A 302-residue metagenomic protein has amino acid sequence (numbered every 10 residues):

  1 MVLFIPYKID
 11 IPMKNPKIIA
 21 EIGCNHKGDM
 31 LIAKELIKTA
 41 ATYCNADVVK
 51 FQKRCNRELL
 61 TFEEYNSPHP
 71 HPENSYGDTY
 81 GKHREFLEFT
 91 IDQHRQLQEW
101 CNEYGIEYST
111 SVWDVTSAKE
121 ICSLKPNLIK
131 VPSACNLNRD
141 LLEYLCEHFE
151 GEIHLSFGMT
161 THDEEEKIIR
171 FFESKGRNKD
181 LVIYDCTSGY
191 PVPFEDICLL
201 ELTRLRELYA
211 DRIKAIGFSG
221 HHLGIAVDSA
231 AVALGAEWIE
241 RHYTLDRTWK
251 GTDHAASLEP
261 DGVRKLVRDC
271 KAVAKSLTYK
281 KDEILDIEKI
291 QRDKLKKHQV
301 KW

Functional and structural regions predicted by a protein language model:
L3-W302: Catalytic cores and adjacent flexible loops of soluble metabolic enzymes that perform enolate/carbanion chemistry on
